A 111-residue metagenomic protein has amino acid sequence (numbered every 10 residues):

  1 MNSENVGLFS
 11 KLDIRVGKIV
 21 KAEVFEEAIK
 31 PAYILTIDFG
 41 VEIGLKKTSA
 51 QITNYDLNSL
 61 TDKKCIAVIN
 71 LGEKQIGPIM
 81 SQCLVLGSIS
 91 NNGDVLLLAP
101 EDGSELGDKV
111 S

Functional and structural regions predicted by a protein language model:
M1-S111: Phosphate-backbone binding interfaces of nucleic-acid-interacting proteins
